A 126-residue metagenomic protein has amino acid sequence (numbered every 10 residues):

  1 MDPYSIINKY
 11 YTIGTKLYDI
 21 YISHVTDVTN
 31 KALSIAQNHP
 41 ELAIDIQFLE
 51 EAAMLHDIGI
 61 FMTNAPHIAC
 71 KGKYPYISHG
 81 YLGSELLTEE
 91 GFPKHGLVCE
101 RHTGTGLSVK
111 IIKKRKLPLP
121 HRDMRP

Functional and structural regions predicted by a protein language model:
M1-T12, G91, G96, R101: Short N-terminal secondary-structure initiator segments
D2-H24, F61-G72: Active-site flanking loop/helix segments enriched in acidic
K9, K31, L82-G83: A general alpha-helix detector
Y18-Y21, V25, L42-F48: Alpha-helix N-cap/helix-initiation sites
I35-H39: Export/targeting segments at the very N-terminus of extracytoplasmic proteins
E41-P126: Divalent metal-dependent catalytic cores for phosphoryl transfer on phosphate-bearing substrates
